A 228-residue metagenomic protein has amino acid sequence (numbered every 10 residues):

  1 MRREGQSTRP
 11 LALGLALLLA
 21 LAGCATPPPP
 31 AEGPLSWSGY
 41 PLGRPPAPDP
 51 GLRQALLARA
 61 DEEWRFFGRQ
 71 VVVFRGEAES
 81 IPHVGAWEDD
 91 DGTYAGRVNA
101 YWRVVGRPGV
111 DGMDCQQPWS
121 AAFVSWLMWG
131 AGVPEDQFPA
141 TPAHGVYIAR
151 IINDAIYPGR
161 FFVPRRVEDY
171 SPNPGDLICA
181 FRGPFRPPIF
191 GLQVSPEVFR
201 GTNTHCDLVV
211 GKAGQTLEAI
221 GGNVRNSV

Functional and structural regions predicted by a protein language model:
M1-R2, H205: A generic local structural motif
R2-G14: Bacterial N-terminal signal peptides that target proteins for export
L13, D49, M113, P196-V198 (+1 more regions): Residues embedded in well-ordered secondary-structure elements
A20-G23: C-terminal motif of bacterial Sec signal peptides marking the signal peptidase cleavage site
A25-D136: N-terminal capping segments
A140-R225: ...with weaker cross-activation on analogous glycine-rich loops/strands in unrelated enzymes
V228: A short macromolecule-binding patch
